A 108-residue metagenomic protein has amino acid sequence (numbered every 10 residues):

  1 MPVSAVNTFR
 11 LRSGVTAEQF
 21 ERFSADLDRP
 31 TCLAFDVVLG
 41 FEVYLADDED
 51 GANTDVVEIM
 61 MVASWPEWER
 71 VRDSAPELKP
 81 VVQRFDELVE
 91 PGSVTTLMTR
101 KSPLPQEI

Functional and structural regions predicted by a protein language model:
M1, Q106-I108: Basic/polar N-terminal segments that are highly enriched at the extreme N-terminus, encompassing both cleavable
P2-R10, V57: Active-site-flanking beta-strand signature of metal-NTP-handling nucleotidyl enzymes and homologous cyclase-like
F9-S13, M60-S64: Short beta-strand-to-loop capping motifs
R10-R22: Short, surface-exposed ligand-recognition loops at beta-strand->loop->(often short) alpha-helix junctions that present
D26-L39, G51-A52, M61-L97, I108: An amphipathic, aromatic/His-enriched active-site/gating alpha helix that lines ligand/cofactor pockets
E42-V43, E58-I59: Hydrophobic/aromatic beta-strand elements that line small-molecule binding cavities or substrate pockets in beta-rich
Y44, T96-K101, Q106: Flexible, low-complexity linkers/stalks enriched in Thr/Pro that connect modular domains
Y44-A52: A short beta-turn/loop motif at secondary-structure boundaries
